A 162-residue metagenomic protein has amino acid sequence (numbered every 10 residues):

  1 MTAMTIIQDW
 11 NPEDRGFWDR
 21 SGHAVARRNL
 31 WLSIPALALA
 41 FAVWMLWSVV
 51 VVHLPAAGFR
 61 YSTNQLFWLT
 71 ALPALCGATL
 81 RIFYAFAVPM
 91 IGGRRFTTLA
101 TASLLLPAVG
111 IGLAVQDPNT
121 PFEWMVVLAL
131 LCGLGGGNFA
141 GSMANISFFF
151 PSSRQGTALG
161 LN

Functional and structural regions predicted by a protein language model:
R28-Y61: Extracytoplasmic
Y61-T70, P121, M125: Juxtamembrane helix-start elements in MFS-like secondary transporters
T63-N64, S152-N162: Loop-to-transmembrane helix entry/capping segments in MFS-fold secondary transporters and related SLC/MFSD carriers
W68-F86: Central cavity-lining transmembrane alpha-helices of secondary-active solute carriers, predominantly the Major
P89-T101: Cytoplasmic membrane-interface "Motif A"-like loop-to-helix N-cap segments of 12-TM Major Facilitator Superfamily
A102-N119: C-terminal ends and interior cores of transmembrane alpha-helices in multi-pass membrane transporters/permeases
P107, P121-G137: Hydrophobic core of transmembrane alpha-helices in multi-pass small-molecule transporters, especially MFS/SLC-type
G137-P151, L159: Intracellular juxtamembrane helix-capping segments at the cytosolic ends of symmetry-related transmembrane helices
